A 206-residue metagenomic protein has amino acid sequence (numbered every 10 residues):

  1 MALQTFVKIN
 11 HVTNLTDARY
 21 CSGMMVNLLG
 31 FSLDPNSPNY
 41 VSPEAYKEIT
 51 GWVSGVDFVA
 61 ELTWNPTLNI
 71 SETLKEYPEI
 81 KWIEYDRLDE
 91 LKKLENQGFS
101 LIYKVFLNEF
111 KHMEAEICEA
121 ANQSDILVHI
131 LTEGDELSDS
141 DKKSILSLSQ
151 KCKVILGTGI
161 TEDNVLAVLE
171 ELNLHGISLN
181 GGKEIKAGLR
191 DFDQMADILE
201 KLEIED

Functional and structural regions predicted by a protein language model:
M1-E95, N108-I130, G134-D206: Conserved N-terminal beta1-alpha1 strand-loop-helix module at the mouth
